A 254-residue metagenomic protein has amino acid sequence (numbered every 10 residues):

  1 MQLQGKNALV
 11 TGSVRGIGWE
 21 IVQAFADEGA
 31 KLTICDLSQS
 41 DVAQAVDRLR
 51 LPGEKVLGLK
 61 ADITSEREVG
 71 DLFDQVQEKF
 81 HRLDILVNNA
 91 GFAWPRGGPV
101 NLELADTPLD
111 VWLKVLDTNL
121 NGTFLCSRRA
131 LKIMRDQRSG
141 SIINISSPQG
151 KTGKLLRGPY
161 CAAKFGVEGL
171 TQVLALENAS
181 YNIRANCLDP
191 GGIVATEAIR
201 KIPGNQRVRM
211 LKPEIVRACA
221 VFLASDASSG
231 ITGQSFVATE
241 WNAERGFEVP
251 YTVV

Functional and structural regions predicted by a protein language model:
L3-L32: Canonical Rossmann dinucleotide-binding motif of NAD(H)/NADP(H)-dependent dehydrogenases/reductases, specifically
Q39-S40, K60-D71, L109: The beta1-alpha1 cofactor-binding region of Rossmann-like NAD(H)/NADP(H)-dependent oxidoreductases
G97-L113: Substrate-binding pocket helix/loop in short-chain dehydrogenase/reductase
S127, A163: Active-site helix of classical SDR
K132, L176-E177, S229: Alpha-helical segment proximal to the catalytic Tyr-Lys
S147: Residue(s) in the substrate-gating loop at a strand-loop-helix junction that position the organic substrate next
S180, C187-L188, G204-V254: C-terminal helical subdomain
